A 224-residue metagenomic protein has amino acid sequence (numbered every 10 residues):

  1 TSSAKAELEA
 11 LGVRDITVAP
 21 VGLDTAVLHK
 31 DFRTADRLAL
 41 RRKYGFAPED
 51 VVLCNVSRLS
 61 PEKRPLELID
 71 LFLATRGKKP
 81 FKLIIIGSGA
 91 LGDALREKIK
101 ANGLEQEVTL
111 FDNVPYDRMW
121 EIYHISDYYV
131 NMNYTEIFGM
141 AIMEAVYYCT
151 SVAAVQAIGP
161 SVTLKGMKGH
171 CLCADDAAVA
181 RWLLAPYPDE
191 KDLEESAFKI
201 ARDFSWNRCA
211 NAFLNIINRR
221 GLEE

Functional and structural regions predicted by a protein language model:
T1-R37: Donor nucleotide-sugar binding/catalytic pocket of nucleotide-sugar-dependent glycosyltransferases
A47-K63, I69-F72: Conserved donor-binding/catalytic core segment of Leloir-type glycosyltransferases
R96-V114: Nucleotide-activated donor-binding/catalytic signature segment of Leloir-type glycosyltransferases, i.e., the conserved
N113-V114, E121-S126: Short alpha-helical donor nucleotide-sugar binding micro-motif in glycosyltransferases
Y134: Aromatic "clamp/platform" in nucleotide-sugar-dependent glycosyltransferases that forms part of the donor/acceptor
S151-A154: Short hydrophobic beta-strand element within catalytic cores of glycosyltransferases and related nucleotide-activated
G166-A177, L184-P188: Conserved acidic donor-binding segment of nucleotide-sugar-dependent glycosyltransferases
K191-R219: A charged, aromatic-enriched C-terminal amphipathic alpha-helix characteristic of glycosyltransferases across folds
